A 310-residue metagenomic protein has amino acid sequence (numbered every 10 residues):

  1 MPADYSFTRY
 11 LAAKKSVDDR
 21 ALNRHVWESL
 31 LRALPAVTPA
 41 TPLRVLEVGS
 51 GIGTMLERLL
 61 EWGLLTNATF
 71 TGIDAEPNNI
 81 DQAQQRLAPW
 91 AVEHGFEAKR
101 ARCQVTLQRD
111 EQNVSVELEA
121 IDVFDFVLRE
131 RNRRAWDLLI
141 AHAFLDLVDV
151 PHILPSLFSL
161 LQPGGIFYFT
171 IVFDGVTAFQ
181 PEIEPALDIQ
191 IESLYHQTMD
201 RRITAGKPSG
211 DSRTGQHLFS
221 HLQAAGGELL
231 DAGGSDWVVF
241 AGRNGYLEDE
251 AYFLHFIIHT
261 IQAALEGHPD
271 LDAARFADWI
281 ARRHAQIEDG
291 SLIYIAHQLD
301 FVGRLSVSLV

Functional and structural regions predicted by a protein language model:
M1-A40: Class I SAM-dependent methyltransferase Rossmann-like catalytic core, especially the SAM/SAH-binding loop
T41-G51: Conserved class I S-adenosyl-L-methionine
G53-E57: Glycine-rich SAM-binding Motif I of class I
L59-F126: Class I SAM-dependent methyltransferase SAM/SAH-binding core
W136-P151: A short SAM/SAH-binding and catalytic strip from SAM-dependent methyltransferases
H152-I166: A short glycine-rich, Lys/Arg-flanked "PGG" loop and its adjoining helix->strand segment in the class I
F167-A241: Conserved catalytic/acceptor-binding region of the Class I
A232-I287: C-terminal helical/coil "lid" or tail adjacent to the Rossmann-like core of SAM-dependent
